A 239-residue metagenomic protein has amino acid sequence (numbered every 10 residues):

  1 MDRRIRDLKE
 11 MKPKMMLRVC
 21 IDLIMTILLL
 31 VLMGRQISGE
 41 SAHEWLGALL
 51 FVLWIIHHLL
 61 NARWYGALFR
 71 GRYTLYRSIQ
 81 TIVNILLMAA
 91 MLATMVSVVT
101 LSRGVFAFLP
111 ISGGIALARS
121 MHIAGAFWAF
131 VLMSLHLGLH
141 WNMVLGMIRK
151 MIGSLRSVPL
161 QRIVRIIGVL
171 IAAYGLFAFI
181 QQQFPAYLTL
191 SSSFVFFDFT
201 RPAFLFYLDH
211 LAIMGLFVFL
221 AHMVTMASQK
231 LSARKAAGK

Functional and structural regions predicted by a protein language model:
D2-K239: Membrane-embedded alpha-helical bundles that constitute the cytochrome b-like, heme-associated redox core of multi-pass
